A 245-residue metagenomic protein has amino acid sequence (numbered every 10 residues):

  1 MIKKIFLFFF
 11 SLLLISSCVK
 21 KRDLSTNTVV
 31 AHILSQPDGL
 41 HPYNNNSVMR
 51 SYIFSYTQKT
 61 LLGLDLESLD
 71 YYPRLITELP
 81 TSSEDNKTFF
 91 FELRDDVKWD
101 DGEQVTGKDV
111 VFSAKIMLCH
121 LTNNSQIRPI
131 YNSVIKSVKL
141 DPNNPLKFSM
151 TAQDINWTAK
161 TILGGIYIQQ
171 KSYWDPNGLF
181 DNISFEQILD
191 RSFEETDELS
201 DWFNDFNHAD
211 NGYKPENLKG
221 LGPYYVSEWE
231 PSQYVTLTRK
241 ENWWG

Functional and structural regions predicted by a protein language model:
I5-L13: Sec-dependent N-terminal signal peptides
S16-S17: C-terminal motif of bacterial Sec signal peptides marking the signal peptidase cleavage site
T26-S35, T88-F91, S113, F148 (+2 more regions): Short, well-ordered beta-strand elements
H32-E84, K115, K219: N-terminal lobe/hinge region of extracytoplasmic solute-binding protein
P37-N44, L69-Y72, D100, T158-T161 (+2 more regions): Short, solvent-exposed loop/turn elements at domain surfaces
L66, I168-G245: Gly/Pro-rich hinge or "lid" segments in bacterial periplasmic/extracellular proteins
E78-N124, S149: Aromatic- and charge-enriched surface segment that lines or borders ligand/interaction sites
P129-D201: Surface-exposed binding/hinge segments that line and control ligand-binding clefts or catalytic entry sites
